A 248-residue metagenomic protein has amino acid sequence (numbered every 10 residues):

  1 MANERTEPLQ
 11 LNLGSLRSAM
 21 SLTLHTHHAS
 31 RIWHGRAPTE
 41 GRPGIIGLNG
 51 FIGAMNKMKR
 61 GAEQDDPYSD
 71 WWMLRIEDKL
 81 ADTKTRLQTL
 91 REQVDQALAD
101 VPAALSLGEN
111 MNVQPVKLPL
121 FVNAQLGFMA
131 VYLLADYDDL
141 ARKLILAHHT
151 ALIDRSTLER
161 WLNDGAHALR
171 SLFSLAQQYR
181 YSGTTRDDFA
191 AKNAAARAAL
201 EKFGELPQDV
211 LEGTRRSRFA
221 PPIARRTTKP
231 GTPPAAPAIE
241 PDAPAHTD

Functional and structural regions predicted by a protein language model:
M1-L133, D139, L146, A166-D248: Polar/charged low-complexity regulatory segments
K143-L144, W161: Short, hydrophobic/aromatic alpha-helical segments in well-folded domains
L152-I153: Conserved hydrophobic residue
S156-T157: Short, solvent-exposed positions on alpha-helices
